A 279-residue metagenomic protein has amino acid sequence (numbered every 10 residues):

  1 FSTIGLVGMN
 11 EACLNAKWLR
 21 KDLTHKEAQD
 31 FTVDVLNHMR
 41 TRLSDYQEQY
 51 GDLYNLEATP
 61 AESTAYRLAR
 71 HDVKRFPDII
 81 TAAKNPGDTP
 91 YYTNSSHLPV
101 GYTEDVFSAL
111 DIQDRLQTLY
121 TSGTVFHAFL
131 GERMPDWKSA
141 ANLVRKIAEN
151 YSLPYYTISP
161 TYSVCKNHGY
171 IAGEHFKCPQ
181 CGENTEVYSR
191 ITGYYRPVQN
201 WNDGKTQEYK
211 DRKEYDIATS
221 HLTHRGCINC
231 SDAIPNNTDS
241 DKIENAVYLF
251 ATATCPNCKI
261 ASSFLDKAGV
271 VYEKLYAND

Functional and structural regions predicted by a protein language model:
F1-N237: Long, C-terminal-biased catalytic regions of enzyme "large/alpha" subunits
A58, E273-K274: A structural preference for short, hydrophobic beta-strand core positions in alpha/beta folds
D239-E273: Local sequence-structure signature of Cys/Sec-based thiol-disulfide redox active-site neighborhoods
L275-D279: Thioredoxin-like thiol-disulfide oxidoreductase module
